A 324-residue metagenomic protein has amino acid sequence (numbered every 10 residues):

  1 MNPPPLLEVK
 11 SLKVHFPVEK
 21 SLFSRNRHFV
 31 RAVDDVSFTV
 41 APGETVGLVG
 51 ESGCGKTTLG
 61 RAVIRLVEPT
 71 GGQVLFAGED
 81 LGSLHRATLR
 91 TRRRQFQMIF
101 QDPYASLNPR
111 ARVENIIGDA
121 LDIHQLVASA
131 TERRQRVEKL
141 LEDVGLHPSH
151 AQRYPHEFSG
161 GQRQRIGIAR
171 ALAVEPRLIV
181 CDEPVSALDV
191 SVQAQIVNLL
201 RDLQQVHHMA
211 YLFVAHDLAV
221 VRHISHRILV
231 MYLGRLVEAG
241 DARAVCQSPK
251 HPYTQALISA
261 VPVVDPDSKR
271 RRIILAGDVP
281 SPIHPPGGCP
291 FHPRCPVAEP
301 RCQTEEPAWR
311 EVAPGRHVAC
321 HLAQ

Functional and structural regions predicted by a protein language model:
P3-P5, V18-S24, F29, D241-Q324: Short catalytic/signature loops enriched in Gly
F23-R27, L81-Q97, I123, A130 (+3 more regions): ABC ATPase NBD coupling module
G72-D80: Conserved ABC transporter NBD signature motif
D80, T131-S149, Q255-S259: Conserved ABC ATPase "signature" region
Y154-F158, Q162: Conserved ABC ATPase signature
A173-R177: A short, proline-enriched helix->beta-strand linker immediately N-terminal to the Walker B motif in ABC-type P-loop
V180, P184-L188, V192-R270: P-loop NTP-binding/switch modules centered on Walker-like glycine-rich loops
